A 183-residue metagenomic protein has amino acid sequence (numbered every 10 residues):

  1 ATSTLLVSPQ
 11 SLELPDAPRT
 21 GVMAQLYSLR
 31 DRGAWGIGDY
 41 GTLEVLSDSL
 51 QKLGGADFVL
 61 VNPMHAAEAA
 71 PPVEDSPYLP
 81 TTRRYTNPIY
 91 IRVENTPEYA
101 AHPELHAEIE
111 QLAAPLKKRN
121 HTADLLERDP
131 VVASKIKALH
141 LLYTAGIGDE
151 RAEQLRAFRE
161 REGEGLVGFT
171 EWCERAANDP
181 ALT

Functional and structural regions predicted by a protein language model:
A1, V7-T183: Acidic/aromatic-lined carbohydrate-recognition and catalytic surfaces of CAZymes acting on diverse glycans
